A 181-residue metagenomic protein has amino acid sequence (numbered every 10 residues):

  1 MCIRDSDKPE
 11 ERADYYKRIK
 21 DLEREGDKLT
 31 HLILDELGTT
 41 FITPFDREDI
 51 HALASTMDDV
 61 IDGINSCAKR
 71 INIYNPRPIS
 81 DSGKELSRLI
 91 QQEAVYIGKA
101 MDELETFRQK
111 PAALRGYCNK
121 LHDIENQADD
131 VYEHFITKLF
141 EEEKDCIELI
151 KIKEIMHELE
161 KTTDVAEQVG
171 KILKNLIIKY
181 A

Functional and structural regions predicted by a protein language model:
M1-D5: Conserved small/polar residues in nucleotide/adenosyl-binding loops
K8, D35, T39-I42, I73 (+7 more regions): Heptad-repeat coiled-coil alpha-helices
R12-L22, L29-D62: Hydrophobic/aromatic-rich structural module bridging two neighboring secondary-structure elements via a short loop
A13-D21, R47, H51, D81-K84 (+2 more regions): Short, charged, amphipathic alpha-helical segments
L22-E25, I124: Internal glycine-rich alpha/beta core junctions
F41-D49, Y74-R88, E141-I152, N175-A181: Long amphipathic alpha-helical coiled-coil segments
T56-K138: Charged, well-structured binding/catalytic surfaces in domain cores that contact anionic ligands
Q109-A181: Long amphipathic all-alpha helical oligomerization modules
